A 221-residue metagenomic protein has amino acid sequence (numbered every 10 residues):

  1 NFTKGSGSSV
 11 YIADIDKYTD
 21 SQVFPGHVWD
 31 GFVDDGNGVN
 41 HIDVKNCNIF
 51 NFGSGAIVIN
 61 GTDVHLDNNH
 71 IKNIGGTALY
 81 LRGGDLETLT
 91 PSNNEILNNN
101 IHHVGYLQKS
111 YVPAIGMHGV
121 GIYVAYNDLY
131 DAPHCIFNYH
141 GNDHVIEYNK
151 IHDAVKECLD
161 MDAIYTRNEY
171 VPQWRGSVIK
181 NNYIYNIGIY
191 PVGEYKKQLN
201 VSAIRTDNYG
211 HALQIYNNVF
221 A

Functional and structural regions predicted by a protein language model:
N1-K4, P25, N37-S54, D63-G76 (+5 more regions): Right-handed parallel beta-helix
G5-D35, N51-V58, I74-E87, L107-G116 (+3 more regions): Extracellular beta-strand/beta-solenoid scaffold signature
N138: Conserved SAM-binding loop
